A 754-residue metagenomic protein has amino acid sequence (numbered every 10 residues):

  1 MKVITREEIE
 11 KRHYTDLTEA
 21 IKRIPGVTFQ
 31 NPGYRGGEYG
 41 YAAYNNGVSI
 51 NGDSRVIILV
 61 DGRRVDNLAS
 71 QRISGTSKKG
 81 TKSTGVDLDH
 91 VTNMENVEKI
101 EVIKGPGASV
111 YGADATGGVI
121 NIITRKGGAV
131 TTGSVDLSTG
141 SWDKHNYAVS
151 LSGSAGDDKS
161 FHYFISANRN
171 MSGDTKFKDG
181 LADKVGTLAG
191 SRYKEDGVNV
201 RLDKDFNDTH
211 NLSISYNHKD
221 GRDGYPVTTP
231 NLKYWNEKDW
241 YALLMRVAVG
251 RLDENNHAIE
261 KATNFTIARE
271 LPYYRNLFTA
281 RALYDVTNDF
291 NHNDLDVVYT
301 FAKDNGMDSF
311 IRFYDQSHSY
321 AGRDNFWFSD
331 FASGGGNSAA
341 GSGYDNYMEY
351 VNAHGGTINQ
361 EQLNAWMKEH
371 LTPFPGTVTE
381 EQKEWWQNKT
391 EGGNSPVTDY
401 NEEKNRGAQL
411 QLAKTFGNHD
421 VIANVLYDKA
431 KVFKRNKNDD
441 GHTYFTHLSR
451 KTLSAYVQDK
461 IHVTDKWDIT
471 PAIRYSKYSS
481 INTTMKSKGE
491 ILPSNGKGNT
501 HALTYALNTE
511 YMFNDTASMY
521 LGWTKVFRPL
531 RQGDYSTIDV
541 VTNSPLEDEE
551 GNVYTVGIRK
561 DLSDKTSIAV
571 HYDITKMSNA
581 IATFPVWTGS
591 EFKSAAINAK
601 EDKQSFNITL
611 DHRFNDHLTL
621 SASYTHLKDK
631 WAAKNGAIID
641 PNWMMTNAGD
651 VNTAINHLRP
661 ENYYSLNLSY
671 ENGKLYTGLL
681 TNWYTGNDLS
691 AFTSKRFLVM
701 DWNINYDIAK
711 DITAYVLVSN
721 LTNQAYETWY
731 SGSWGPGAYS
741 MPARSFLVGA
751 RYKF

Functional and structural regions predicted by a protein language model:
L17-A20, N46-S49, L59, D87-H90 (+3 more regions): N-terminal periplasmic accessory domains that precede and gate Gram-negative outer-membrane beta-barrel machines
T18-N67: Extracytoplasmic beta-strand/coil segments of soluble accessory domains associated with Gram-negative outer-membrane
G47, R63-K104: Short acidic/polar hinge/loop motifs at secondary-structure boundaries that mediate gating or recognition
A129-V130, S138, S150-F278, S480: Periplasmic-side early beta-strands and strand-to-turn transitions of outer-membrane beta-barrels
Y163, D304, D308-F326, F433 (+6 more regions): Membrane-embedded beta-barrel scaffold of Gram-negative outer-membrane proteins
D205, T209-K219, E254-A258, A262-K488 (+5 more regions): Face-selective signature of the C-terminal outer-membrane beta-barrel domain
K431-N436, S479-K488, K497, E510-T555 (+5 more regions): Surface-exposed extracellular loop regions of Gram-negative outer-membrane beta-barrel proteins, predominantly
T464-I469, K477-Y478, T484, A569 (+4 more regions): Gram-negative outer-membrane beta-barrel transporters
